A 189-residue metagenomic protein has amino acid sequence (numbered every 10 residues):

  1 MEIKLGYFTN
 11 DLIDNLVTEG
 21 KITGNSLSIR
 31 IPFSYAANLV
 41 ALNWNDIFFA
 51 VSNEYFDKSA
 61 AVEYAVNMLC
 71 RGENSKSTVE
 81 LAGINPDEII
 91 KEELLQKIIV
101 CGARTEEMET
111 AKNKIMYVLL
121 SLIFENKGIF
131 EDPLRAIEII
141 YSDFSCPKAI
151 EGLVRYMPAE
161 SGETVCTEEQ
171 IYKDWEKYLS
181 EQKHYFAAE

Functional and structural regions predicted by a protein language model:
E2-E189: Acidic, Ser/Pro/Thr-rich low-complexity regulatory regions and the short amphipathic helical interaction modules they
